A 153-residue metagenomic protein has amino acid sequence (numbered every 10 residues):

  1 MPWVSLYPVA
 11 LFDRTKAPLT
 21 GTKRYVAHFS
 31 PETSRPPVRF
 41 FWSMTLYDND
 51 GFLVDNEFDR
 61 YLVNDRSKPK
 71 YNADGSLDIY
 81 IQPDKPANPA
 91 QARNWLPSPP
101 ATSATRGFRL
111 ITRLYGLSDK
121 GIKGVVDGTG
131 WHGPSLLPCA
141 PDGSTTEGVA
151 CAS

Functional and structural regions predicted by a protein language model:
M1-S153: A compositional/structural signature for long, glycine/proline-rich flexible linkers and loops on extracytoplasmic
